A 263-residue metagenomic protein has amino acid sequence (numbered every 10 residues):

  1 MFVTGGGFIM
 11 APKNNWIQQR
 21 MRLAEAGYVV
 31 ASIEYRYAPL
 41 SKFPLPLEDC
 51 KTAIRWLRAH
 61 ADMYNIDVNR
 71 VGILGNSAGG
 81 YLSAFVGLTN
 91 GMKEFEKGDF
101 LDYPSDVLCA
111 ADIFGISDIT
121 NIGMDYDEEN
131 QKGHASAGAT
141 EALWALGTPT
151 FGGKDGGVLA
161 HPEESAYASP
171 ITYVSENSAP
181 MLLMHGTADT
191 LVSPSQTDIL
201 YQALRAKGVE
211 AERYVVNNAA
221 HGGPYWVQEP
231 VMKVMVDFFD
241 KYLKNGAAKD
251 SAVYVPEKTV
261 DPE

Functional and structural regions predicted by a protein language model:
M1-G7: Short beta-strand element of the alpha/beta-hydrolase
K13-S32: Short amphipathic alpha-helix adjacent to the substrate-entry channel of hydrolases
T52-E129: Primarily recognizes the serine-hydrolase "nucleophile elbow" in alpha/beta-hydrolase and SGNH/GDSL folds
M124-Y173, A179, A206: Mobile cap/lid helix-loop segments that gate and shape the active-site cleft of serine hydrolases
N177, L182-H185, D189: Short beta-strand/loop motif that positions the catalytic acidic residue of the alpha/beta-hydrolase fold
T190-I199: Conserved alpha/beta-hydrolase "acid-adjacent" motif
A219-E229: Catalytic histidine-centered segment of alpha/beta-hydrolase-like enzymes
Q228-E263: Catalytic active-site module of serine/aspartate enzymes centered on a nucleophile-bearing elbow/loop
